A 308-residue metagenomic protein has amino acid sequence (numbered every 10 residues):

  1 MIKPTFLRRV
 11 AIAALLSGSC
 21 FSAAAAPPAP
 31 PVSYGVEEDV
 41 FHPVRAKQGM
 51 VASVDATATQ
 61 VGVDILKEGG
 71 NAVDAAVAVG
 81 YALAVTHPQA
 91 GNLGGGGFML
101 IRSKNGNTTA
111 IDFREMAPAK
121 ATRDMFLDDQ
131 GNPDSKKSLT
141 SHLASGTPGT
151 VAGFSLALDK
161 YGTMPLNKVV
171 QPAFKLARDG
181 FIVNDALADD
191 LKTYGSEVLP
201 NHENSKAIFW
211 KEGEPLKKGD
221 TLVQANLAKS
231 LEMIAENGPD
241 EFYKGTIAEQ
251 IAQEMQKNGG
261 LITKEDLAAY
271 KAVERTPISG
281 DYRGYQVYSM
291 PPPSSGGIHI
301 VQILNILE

Functional and structural regions predicted by a protein language model:
I2-A11: Bacterial N-terminal signal peptides that target proteins for export
V10-C20: Bacterial N-terminal signal peptides
F21-A25: Sec/Tat signal peptide C-region and signal peptidase I cleavage site
A26-Q60, A72-V73, V77-N237, F242-K244 (+2 more regions): Noncatalytic scaffold domains of N-terminal-nucleophile
D64-L66: Long, structured ligand/cofactor-binding scaffold of large enzymes
I306-E308: Short, intrinsically disordered, charge-balanced linker/junction segments flanking boundaries in proteins
